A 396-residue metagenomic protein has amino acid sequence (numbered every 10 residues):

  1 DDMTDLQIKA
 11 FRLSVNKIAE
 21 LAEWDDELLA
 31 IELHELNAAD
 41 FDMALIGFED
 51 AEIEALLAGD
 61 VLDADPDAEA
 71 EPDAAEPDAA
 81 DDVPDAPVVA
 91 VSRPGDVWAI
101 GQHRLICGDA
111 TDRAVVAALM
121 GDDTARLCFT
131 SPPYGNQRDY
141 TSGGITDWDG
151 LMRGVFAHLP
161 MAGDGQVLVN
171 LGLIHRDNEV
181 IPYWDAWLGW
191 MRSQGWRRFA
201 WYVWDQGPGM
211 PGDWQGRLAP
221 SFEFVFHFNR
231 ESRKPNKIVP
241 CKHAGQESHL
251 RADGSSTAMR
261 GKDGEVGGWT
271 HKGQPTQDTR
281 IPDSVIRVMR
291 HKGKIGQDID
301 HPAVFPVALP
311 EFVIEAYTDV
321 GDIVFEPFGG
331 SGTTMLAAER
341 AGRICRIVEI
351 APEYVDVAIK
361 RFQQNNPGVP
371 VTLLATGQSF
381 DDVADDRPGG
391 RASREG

Functional and structural regions predicted by a protein language model:
D1-V355: Core catalytic lobe of class I
P94-A118, I359-G396: S-adenosyl-L-methionine
